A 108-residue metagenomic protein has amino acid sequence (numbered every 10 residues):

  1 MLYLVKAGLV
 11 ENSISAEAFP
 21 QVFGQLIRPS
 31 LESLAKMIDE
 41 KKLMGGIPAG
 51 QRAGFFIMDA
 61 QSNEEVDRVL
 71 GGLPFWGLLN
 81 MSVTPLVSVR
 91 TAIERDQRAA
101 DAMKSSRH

Functional and structural regions predicted by a protein language model:
M1-H108: Conserved, structured core segments of small domains
